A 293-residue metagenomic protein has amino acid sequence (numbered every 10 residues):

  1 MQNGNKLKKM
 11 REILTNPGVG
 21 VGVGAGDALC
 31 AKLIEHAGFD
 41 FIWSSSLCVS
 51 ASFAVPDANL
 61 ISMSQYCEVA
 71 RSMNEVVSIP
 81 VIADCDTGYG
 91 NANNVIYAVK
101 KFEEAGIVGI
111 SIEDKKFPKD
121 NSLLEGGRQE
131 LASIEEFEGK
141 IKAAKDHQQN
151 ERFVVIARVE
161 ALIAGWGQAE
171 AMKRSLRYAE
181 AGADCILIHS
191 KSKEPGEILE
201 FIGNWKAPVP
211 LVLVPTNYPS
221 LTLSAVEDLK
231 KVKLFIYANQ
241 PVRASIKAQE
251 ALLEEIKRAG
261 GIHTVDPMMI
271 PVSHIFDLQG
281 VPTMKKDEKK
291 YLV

Functional and structural regions predicted by a protein language model:
Q2-T216, L221-K233, E254, K290-V293: Alpha/beta enzyme core
N3, P241-V293: Extended, intrinsically disordered, low-complexity segments
C85, A238-V242: Short acidic/histidine-rich active-site segments
